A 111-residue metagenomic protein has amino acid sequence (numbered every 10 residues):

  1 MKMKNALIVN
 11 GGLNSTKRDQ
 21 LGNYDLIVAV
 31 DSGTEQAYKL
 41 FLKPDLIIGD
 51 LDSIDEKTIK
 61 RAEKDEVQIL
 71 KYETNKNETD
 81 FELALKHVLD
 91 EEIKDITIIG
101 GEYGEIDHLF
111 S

Functional and structural regions predicted by a protein language model:
M1-A62: N-terminal beta-strand-loop-alpha-helix module at the start of alpha/beta ligand-binding or catalytic domains
L13, L51, E73-K76, E102: Structured beta->alpha junctions
L40, D65, D90-E91: Alpha-helix C-cap/termination motif
E63-Y72, I96: Glycine/charged-rich beta-loop-alpha catalytic/anionic-binding loops adjacent to active sites
I69-E91: Short phosphate-binding loop-to-helix
K94-Y103: N-terminal glycine-rich phosphate/adenylate-binding segment common to multiple enzyme folds
I106-S111: Short Gly/Thr/Asp-enriched flexible loops that form oxyanion-binding sites at enzyme active sites
